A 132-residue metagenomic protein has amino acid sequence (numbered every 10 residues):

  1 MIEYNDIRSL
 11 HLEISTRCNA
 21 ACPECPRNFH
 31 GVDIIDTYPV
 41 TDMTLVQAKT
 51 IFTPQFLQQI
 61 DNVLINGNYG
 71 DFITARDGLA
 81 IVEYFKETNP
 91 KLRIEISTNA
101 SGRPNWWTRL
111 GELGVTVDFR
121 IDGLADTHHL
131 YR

Functional and structural regions predicted by a protein language model:
M1-T116: Conserved alpha-helical substructure of the radical SAM core
S9, E13, G123-L124, R132: Short intrinsically disordered, low-complexity coil segments enriched in acidic
G31-D36, A125-R132: A short acidic, helix-capping loop that chelates divalent metal ions and anchors anionic groups
D118-I121: Conserved phosphate-donor/acceptor-positioning beta-strand/loop module used by diverse small-molecule
